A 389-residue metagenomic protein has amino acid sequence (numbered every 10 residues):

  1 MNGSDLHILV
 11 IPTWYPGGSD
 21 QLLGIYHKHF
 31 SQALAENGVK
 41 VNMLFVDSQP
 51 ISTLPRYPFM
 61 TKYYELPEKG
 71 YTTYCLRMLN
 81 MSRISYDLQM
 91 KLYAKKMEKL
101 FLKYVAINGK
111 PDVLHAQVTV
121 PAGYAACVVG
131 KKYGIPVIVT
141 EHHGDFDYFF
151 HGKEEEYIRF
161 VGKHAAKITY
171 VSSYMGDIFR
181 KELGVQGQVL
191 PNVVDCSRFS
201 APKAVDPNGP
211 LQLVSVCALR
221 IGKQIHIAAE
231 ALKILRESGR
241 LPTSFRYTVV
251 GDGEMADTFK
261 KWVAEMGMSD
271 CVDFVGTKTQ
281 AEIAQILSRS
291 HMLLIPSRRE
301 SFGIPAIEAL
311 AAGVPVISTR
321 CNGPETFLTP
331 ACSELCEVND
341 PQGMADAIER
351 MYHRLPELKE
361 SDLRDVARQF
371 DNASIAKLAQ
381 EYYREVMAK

Functional and structural regions predicted by a protein language model:
M1-E65, Q380: N-terminal subdomain of nucleotide-sugar transferases
L9, V205-L232, T248: Conserved donor-binding/catalytic core segment of Leloir-type glycosyltransferases
Y174, V193: Carbohydrate-associated surface elements
T258-K278: Nucleotide-activated donor-binding/catalytic signature segment of Leloir-type glycosyltransferases, i.e., the conserved
T277-K278, Q285-S290: Short alpha-helical donor nucleotide-sugar binding micro-motif in glycosyltransferases
R298: Aromatic "clamp/platform" in nucleotide-sugar-dependent glycosyltransferases that forms part of the donor/acceptor
P315-S318: Short hydrophobic beta-strand element within catalytic cores of glycosyltransferases and related nucleotide-activated
P330, E334-P341, R350-P356: Conserved acidic donor-binding segment of nucleotide-sugar-dependent glycosyltransferases
